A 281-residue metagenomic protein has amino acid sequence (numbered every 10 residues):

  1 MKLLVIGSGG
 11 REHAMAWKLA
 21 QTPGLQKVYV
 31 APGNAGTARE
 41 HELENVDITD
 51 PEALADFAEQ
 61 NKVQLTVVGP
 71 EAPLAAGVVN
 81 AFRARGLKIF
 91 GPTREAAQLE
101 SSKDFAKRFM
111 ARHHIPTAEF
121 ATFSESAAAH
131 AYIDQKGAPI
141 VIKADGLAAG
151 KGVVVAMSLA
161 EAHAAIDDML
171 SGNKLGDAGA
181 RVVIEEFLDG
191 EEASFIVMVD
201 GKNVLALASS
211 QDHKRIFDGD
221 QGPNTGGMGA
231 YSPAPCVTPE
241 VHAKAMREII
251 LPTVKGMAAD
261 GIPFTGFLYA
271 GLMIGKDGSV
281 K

Functional and structural regions predicted by a protein language model:
M1-E95: ATP-binding N-terminal substructure of ATP-dependent carboxylate-amine bond-forming enzymes
V5, V30-A31, V67-V68, I89-P92 (+5 more regions): General beta-strand structural signal in soluble alpha/beta enzymes
G7-M15, N80-R85, E95-A96, F105 (+5 more regions): Catalytic-core regions of core metabolic enzymes, especially those transforming organic acids/acyl-group intermediates
A38-H41, Q98-D104, F217-D218: Short, charged, surface-exposed secondary-structure boundary motifs
E44-D50, A121-E125, A156: Short acidic-hydrophobic, aromatic-tinged amphipathic segments that line or gate anion-handling sites
P92-G152: A conserved helix-loop-beta module that forms one wall/lid of the active-site cleft in ATP-utilizing catalytic domains
A156-K281: Internal nucleotide-binding/catalytic subdomain
